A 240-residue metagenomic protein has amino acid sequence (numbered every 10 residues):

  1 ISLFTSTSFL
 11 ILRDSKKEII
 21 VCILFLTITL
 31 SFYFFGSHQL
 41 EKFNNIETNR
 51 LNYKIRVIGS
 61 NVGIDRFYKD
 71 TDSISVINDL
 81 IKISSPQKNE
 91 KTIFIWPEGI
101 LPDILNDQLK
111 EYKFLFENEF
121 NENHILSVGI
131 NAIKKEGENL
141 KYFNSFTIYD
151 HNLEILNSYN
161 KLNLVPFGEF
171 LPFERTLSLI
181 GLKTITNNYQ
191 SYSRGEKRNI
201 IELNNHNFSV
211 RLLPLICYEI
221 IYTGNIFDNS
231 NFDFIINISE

Functional and structural regions predicted by a protein language model:
I1-R13: Membrane-embedded alpha-helical segments of integral membrane proteins
R13-L26: Membrane-interfacial entry segments at the cytosolic side of transmembrane helices
I23-R56, G63: Hydrophobic alpha-helical transmembrane segments in integral membrane proteins
S37-T48, I83-K88, G224-D228: Short amphipathic alpha-helices and their capping/turn segments at secondary-structure boundaries
N49-I55, S75-S85, N89: Membrane-embedded, lumen/periplasm-facing catalytic core of multi-pass transferases that use lipid-linked donors
R50-K69, S209-E219: Active-site-proximal beta-strand elements of phosphoester/diester hydrolases
T71-S73: Coil residues (strongly favoring Ser/Thr
S75-N78, N89-E240: Solvent-exposed soluble domains appended to multi-pass membrane proteins
